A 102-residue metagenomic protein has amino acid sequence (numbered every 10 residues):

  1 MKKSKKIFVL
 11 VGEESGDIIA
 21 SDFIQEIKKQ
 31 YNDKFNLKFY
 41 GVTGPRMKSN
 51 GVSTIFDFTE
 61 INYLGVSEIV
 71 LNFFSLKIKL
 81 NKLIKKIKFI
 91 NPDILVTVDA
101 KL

Functional and structural regions predicted by a protein language model:
M1-K2: A short, basic/flexible loop-to-alpha-helix module at the beginning of a structural domain
K5-L102: Active-site and donor-binding regions of nucleotide-sugar-utilizing enzymes
